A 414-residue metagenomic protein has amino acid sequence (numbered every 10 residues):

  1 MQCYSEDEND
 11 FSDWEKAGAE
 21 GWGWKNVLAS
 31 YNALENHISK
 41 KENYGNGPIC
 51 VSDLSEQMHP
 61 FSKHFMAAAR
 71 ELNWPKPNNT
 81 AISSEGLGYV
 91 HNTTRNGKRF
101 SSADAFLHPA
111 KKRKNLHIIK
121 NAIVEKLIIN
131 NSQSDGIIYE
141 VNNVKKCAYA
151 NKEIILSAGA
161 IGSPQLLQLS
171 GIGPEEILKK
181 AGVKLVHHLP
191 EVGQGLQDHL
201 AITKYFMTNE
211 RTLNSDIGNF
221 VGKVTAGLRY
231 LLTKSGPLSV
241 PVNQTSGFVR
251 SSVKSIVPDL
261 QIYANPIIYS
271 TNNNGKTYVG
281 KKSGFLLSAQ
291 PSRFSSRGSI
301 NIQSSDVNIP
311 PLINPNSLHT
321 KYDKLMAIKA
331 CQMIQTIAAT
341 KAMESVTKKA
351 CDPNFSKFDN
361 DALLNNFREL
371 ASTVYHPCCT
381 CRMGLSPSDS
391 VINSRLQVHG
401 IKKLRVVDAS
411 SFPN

Functional and structural regions predicted by a protein language model:
M1-E15, G171: Periplasmic solute-binding protein
M1-S5, E153-S157, Q165, R382 (+1 more regions): Conserved, well-structured core segments
E15-S134, E140, T203-V224: Conserved redox-cofactor binding core of oxidoreductases
G23-W24, K76-N79, K120, E175-K179 (+4 more regions): Acidic/polar loop patches that form or flank catalytic/metal-binding clefts of enzymes that bind anionic ligands
K25, A105, A122, K152-E153 (+2 more regions): Structural detector for helix-capping/boundary residues
L28, L34-I82, Y89, N209-T212 (+1 more regions): FAD-dependent oxidoreductase catalytic-site/capping-region signature
S30, L127, D135-R229, T233-P237: Glycine-rich loop(s) and the adjacent beta-strand/alpha-helix scaffold that form part
